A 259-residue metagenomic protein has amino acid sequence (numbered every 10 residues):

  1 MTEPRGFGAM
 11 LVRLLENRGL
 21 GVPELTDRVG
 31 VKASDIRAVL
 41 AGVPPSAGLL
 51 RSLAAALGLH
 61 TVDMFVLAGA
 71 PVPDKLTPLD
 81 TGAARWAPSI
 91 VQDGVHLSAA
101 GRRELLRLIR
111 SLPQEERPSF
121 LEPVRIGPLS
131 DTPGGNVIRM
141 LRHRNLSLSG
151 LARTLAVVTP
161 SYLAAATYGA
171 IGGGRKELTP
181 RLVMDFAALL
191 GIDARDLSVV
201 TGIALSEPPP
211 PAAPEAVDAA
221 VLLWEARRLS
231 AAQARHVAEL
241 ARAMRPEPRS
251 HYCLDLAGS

Functional and structural regions predicted by a protein language model:
M1-G21, R107, Q114-G150: A short, Lys/Arg-rich alpha-helix, primarily the initiator
T2-D63: Basic, Lys/Arg-rich alpha-helical nucleic-acid-recognition elements, primarily the DNA-binding modules of transcription
L11, L15, L57-L59, I90 (+7 more regions): Fold-core signature of tandem repeat domains
V12, P23, R51, I138 (+4 more regions): Residues within the helices of the helix-turn-helix
N17-A38, N145-A170: Short alpha-helical DNA-recognition segment
G42-A55, G174-A188: Short, basic-rich loop-to-helix N-cap that marks the start of a DNA-contacting helix
G58-K75, P180, M184, G191-S206: Short C-terminal boundary/hinge segments that cap the last helix of small helical domains
P73-D131, L205-S259: Interfacial/linker helices and their anchor residues that mediate assembly or domain coupling
